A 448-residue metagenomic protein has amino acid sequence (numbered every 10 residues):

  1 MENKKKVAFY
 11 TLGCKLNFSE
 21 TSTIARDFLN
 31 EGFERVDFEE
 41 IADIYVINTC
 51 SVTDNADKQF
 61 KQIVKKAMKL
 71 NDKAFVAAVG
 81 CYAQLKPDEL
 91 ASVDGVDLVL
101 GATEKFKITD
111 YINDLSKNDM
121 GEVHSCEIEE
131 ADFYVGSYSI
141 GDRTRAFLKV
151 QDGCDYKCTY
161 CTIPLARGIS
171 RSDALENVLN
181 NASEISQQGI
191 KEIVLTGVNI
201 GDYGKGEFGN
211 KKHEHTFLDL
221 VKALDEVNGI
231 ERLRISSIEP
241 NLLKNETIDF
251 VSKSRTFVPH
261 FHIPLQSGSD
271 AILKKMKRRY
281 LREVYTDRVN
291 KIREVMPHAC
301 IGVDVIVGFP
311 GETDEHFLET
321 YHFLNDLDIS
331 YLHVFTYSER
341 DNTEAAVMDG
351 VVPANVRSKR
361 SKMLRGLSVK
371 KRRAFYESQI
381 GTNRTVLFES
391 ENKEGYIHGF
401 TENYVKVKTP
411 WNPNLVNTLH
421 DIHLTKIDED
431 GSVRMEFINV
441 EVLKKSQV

Functional and structural regions predicted by a protein language model:
M1-Y203, T216, E246, F257 (+7 more regions): Proteins enriched for Cys/Gly/acidic motifs involved in redox and nucleic-acid/cofactor modification
F33, A74, D97, I230-E231 (+4 more regions): A structural micro-motif
S51-V52, R167, E207-K211, K274-Y280 (+1 more regions): Short glycine-enriched, charge-decorated loop/helix-capping segments at active-site entrances that position
V76-A77, L85, L90, Q187-D314: Conserved SAM/AdoMet-binding glycine-rich loop
I263, D304, L324, L332 (+3 more regions): Hydrophobic, well-ordered secondary-structure elements that form the walls of internal hydrophobic environments
E312, D328-I329: Contiguous mid-protein beta-loop-alpha structural module that forms a pocket-lining wall or clamp of enzyme active
S330, T343-V347: Short glycine-rich, low-complexity segments
V347-V448: Terminal RNA-binding accessory module
